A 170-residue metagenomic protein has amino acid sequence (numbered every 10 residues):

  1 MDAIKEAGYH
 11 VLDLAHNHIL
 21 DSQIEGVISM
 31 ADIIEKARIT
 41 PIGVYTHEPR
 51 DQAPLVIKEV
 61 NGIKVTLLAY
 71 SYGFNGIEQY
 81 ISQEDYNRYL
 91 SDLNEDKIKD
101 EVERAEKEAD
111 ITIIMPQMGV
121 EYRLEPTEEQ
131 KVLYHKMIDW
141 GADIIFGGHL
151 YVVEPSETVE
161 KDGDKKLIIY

Functional and structural regions predicted by a protein language model:
M1-Y170: Acidic, metal/ion-coordinating pockets
